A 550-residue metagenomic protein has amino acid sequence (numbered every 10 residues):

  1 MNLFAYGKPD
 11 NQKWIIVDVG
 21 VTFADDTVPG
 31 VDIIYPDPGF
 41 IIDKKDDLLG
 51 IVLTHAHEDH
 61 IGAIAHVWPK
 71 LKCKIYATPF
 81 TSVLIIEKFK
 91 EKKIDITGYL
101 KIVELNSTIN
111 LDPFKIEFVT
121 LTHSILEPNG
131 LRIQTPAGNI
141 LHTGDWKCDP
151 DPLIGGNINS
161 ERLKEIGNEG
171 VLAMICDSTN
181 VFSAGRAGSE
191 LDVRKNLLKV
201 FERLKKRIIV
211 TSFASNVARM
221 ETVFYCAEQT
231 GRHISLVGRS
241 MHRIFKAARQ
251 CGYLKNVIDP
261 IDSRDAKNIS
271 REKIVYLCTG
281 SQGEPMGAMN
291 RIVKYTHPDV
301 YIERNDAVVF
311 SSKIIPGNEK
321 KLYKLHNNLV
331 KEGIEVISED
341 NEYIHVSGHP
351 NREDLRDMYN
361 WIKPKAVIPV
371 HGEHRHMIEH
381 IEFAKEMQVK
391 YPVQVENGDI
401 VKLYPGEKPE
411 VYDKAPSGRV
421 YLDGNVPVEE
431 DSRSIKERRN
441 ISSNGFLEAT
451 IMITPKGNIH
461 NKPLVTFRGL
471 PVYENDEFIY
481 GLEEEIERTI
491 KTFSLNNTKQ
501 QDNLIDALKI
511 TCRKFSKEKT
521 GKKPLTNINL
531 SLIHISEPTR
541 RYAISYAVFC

Functional and structural regions predicted by a protein language model:
M1-V52, H57-I269, G287-Y301, K320-L322: His/Asp/Glu-rich metal-coordinating catalytic cores of metallo-dependent phosphodiesterases/hydrolases acting on
H55-H60, H123, H142, I344-R352 (+2 more regions): Histidine-centered active-site/metal-ligand motif
I64-V67, I85, H380, A384 (+1 more regions): Hydrophobic packing residues within well-ordered alpha-helices of enzyme cores
F89, A384, S516: Conserved hydrophobic residues forming the short capping helix/wall of the S-adenosyl-L-methionine
L100-I102, A173-I175, V308, V336 (+2 more regions): Conserved beta-strand scaffold positions in the cores of enzyme catalytic domains, especially in NTP/NDP-utilizing
F182-S311, I315-G317, K321-D340, I344 (+5 more regions): Hard-cation-handling environments
Q501-L532: C-terminal tails and terminal domains of large nucleic-acid-associated and other macromolecular-machine proteins
I533-C550: Single conserved hydrophobic/aromatic residue that forms the stacking wall/gate of nucleotide- or nucleobase-binding
